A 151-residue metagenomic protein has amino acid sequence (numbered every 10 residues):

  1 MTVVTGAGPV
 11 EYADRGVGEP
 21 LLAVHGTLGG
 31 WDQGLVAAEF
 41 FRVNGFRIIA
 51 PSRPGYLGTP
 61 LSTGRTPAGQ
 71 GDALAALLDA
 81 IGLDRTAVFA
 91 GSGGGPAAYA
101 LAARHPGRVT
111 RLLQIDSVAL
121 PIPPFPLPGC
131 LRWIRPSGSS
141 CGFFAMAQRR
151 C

Functional and structural regions predicted by a protein language model:
M1-T2: An N-terminal hydrophobic leader/cap segment in hydrolases
G8-P60: Conserved HGGG/HGGXW glycine-rich cap/lid loop of the alpha/beta-hydrolase fold
V36, A100-R104: Active-site signature of alpha/beta-hydrolase-fold catalytic machinery across serine- and Asp/Cys-nucleophile hydrolases
L61-T66: Short glycine-enriched, charge-decorated loop/helix-capping segments at active-site entrances that position
G69-A87: Conserved acidic catalytic loop of the alpha/beta-hydrolase fold
V88-G91, I115: Short beta-strand immediately N-terminal to the catalytic nucleophile in serine-hydrolase-like folds
A90-G94, A98: Gly/Ala-rich beta-loop-alpha elbow adjacent to hydrolase catalytic centers
T110-C151: Alpha/beta-hydrolase-fold enzymes
